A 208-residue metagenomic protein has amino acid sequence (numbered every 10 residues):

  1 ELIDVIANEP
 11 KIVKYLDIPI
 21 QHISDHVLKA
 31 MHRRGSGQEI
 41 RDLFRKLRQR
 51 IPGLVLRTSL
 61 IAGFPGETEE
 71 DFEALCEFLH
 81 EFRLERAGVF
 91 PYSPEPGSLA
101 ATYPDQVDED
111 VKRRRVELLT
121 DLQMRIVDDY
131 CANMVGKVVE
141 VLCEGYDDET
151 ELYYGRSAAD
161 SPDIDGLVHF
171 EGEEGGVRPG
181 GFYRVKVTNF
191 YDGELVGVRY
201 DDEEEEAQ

Functional and structural regions predicted by a protein language model:
E1-V111: Conserved non-cysteine loop/helix-boundary elements of the Radical SAM core domain that shape
T102-Q208: Terminal RNA-binding accessory module
